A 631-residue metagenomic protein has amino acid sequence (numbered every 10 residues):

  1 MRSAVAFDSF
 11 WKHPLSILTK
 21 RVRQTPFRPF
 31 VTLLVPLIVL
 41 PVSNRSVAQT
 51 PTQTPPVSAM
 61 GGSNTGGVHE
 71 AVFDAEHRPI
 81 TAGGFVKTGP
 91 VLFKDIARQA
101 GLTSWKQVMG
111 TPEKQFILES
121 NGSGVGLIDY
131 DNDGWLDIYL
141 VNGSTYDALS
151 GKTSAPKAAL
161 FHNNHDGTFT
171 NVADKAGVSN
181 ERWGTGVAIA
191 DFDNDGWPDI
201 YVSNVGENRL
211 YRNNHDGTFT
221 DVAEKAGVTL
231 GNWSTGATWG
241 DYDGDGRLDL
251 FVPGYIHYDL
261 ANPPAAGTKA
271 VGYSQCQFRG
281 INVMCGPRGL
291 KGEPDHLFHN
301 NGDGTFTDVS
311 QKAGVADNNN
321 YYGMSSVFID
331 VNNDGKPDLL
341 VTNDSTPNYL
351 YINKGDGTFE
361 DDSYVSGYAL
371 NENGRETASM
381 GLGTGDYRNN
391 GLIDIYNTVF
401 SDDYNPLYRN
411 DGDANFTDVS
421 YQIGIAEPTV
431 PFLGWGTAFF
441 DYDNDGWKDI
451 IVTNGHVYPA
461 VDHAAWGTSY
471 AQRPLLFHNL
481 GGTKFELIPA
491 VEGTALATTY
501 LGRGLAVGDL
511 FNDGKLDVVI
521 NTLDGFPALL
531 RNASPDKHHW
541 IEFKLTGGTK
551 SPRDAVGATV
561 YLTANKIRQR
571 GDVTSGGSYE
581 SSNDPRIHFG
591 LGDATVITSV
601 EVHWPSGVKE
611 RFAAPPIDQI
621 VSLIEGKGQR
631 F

Functional and structural regions predicted by a protein language model:
V31-P41: Bacterial N-terminal signal peptides
Q49, P79, L92, A100 (+4 more regions): Gly/Ser/Thr/Pro-enriched helix-cap/hinge segments flanking short amphipathic alpha-helices
Q49-L92, G101-T103: N-terminal pre-domain segments of enzymes
V68, V141-A155, I256-G289, T453-S469: Short, conserved, GDST-rich strand-edge loop motifs in beta-rich repeat architectures
A82-G89, F93-K94, Y146-V172, E207-D221 (+8 more regions): Beta-propeller blade repeat segments, especially FG-GAP/WD-type strand-to-loop junctions in 6- to 7-bladed propeller
L102-G124, A176-A188, G227-T238, K291 (+8 more regions): Repeat-based blade/solenoid architectures
G122-N132, H162, W183-W197, R212 (+8 more regions): Beta-propeller blade termini
I138-N142, D195-N204, L250-G254, L339-N343 (+4 more regions): Hydrophobic beta-strand segments that make up the repeating blades of beta-propeller and related beta-repeat
